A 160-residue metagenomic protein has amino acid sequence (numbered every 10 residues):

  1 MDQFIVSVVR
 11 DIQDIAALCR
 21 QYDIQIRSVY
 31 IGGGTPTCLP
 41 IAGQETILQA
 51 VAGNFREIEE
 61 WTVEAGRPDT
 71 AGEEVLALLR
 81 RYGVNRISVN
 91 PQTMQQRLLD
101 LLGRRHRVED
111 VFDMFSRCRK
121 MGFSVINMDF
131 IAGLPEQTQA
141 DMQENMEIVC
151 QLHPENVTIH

Functional and structural regions predicted by a protein language model:
M1-L18, I26-H160: Conserved non-cysteine loop/helix-boundary elements of the Radical SAM core domain that shape
Y22: A short alpha->loop->secondary-structure connector
